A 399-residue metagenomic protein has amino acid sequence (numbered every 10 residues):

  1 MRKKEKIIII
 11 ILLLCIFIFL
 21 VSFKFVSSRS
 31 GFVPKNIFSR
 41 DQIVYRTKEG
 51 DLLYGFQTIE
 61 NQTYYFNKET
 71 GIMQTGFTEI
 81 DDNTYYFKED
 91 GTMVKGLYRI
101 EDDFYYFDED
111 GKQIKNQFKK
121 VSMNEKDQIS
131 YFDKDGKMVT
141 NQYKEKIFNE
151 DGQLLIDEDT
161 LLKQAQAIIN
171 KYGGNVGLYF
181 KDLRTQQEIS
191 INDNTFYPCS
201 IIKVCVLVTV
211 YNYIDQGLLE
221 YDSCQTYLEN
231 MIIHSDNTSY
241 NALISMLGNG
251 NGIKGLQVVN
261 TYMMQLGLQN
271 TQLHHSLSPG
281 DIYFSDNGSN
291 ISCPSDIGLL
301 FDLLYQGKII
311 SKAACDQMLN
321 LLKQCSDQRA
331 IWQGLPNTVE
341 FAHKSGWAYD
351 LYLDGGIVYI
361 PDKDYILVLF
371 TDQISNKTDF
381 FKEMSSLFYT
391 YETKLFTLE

Functional and structural regions predicted by a protein language model:
R2-D159: Extracellular adhesion/carbohydrate-binding repeat motifs centered on closely spaced tryptophans
Y45, G177-K181, C205, V368: Soluble periplasmic/extracytoplasmic beta-strand elements of cell-envelope proteins
D159-Q166, N170-Y172, E188, L299-D327 (+1 more regions): Structured C-terminal helix/loop/strand segments within mature extracytoplasmic catalytic/sensor domains
G173-T195: Short, conserved catalytic-motif segment at the N-terminal edge
K181-L183, M231-D236, L243-L247, H274-S278 (+2 more regions): Active-site-proximal beta-strand/loop segments in catalytic clefts of secreted hydrolases
Q186, F196-L219, M231, L367: Active-site SXXK
N212-E229, S311-C315: Short, well-structured active-site flanking segments
I244-Y305: Mid-domain, small-residue-enriched loop/turn segments at the edges of structured enzyme/sensor domains
